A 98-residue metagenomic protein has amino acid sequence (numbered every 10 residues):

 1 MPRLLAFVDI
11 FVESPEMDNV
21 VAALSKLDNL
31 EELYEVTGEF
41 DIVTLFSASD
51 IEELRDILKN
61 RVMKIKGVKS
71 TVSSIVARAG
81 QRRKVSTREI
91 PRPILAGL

Functional and structural regions predicted by a protein language model:
M1-L98: A compositional/biophysical signature of low hydrophobicity enriched in polar/charged and small residues
